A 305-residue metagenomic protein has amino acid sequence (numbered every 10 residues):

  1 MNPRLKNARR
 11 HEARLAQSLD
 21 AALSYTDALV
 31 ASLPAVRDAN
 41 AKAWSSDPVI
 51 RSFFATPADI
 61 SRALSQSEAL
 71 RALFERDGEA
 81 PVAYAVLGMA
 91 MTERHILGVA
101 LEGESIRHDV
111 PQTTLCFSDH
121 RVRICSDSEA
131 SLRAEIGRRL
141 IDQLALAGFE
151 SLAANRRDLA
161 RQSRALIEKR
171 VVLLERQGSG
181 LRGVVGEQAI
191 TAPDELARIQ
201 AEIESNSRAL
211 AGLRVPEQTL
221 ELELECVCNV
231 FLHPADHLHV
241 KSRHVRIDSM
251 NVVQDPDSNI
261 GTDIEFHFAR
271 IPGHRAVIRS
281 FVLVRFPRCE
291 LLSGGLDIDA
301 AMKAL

Functional and structural regions predicted by a protein language model:
M1-R123, V282-L305: Extended, charged helical scaffold/adaptor regions
L19, T26-L29, L64, L87 (+6 more regions): Generic hydrophobic, helix-prone segments enriched in Leu/Val/Ile
V122-A153: Short, charge-rich amphipathic alpha-helices with coiled-coil/heptad character
D158-I203: Extended alpha-helical coiled-coil "stalk/arm" regions that act as elongated linkers or oligomerization scaffolds
A165, R198, S205, G212 (+2 more regions): Charged, amphipathic alpha-helical oligomerization/scaffolding segments
V172, S179-G180, G186-E187, G212 (+4 more regions): Heptad-repeat coiled-coil alpha-helices
L196-L222: Amphipathic alpha-helical coiled-coil segments
E223-L305: C-terminal modules of long, charged coiled-coil scaffolds in eukaryotic assembly complexes
